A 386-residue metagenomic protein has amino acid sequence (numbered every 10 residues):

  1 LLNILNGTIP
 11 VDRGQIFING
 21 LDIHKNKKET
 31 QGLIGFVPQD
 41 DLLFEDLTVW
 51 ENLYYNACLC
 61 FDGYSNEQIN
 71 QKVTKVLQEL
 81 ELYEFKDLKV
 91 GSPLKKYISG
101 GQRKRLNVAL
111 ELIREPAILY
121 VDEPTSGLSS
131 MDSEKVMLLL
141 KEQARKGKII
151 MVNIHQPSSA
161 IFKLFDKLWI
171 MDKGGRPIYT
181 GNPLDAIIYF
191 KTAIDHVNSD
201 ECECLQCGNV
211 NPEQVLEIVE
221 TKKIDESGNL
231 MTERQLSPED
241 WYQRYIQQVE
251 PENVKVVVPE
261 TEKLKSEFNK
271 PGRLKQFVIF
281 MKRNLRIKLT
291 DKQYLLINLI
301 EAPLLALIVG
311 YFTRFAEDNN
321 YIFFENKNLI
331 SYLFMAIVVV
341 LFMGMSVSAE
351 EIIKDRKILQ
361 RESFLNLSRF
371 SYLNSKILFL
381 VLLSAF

Functional and structural regions predicted by a protein language model:
N6: Helix-to-loop junction immediately C-terminal to a conserved catalytic motif
P10, Q15-E29: ABC ATPase NBD Q-loop/coupling interface
R13-I18, C60, Y64-Q78, F85-K86 (+3 more regions): Topological signature of polytopic alpha-helical transporters
E45-D62, K72: Q-loop/switch helix immediately C-terminal to the Walker
E111-L112: ABC ATPase C-loop
E115: Conserved catalytic motifs of ABC-family nucleotide-binding domains
L119-E123: Catalytic Walker B motif of ABC-type/P-loop ATPase nucleotide-binding domains
V309, L329-E350: Long, hydrophobic alpha-helical segments
